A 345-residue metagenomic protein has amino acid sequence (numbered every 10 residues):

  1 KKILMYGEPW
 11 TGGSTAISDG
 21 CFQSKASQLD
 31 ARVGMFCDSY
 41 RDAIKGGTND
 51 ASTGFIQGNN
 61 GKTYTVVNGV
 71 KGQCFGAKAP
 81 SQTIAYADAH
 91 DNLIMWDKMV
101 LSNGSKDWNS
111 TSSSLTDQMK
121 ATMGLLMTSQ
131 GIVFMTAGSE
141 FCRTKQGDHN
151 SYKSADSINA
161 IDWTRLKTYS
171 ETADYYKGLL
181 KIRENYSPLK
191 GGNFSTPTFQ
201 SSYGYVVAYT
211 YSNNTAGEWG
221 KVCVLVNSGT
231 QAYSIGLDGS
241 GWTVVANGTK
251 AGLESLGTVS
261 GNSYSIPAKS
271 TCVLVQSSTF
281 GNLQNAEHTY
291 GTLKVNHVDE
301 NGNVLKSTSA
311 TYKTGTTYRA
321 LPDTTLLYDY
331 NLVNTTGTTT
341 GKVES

Functional and structural regions predicted by a protein language model:
K2-A137, F141, F194, Y211-G217 (+1 more regions): Conserved alpha/beta catalytic core and glycan-binding cleft of carbohydrate-active enzymes
M5, I235, I266, L274 (+3 more regions): Hydrophobic beta-strand residues in large extracellular and virion-surface proteins
S113-T116, M127, I132-M135, F141 (+1 more regions): Carbohydrate-interacting/catalytic domains
N247-T249, V298-G302, G337: Change "in extracellular beta-sheet-rich domains … of secreted and cell-surface proteins" to "in beta-sheet-rich domains
A286-L293, H297, T340-S345: Conserved "repeat-terminator" motif of extracellular CCP/Sushi domains
Y290-G291, G315-T317: Short coil/turn motif common to extracellular beta-sandwich-like domains
E300-T316: Short, ordered, surface-exposed loop/turn motifs in non-cytosolic proteins
T316-E344: Surface-exposed interfaces of beta-sheet-rich extracellular modules
